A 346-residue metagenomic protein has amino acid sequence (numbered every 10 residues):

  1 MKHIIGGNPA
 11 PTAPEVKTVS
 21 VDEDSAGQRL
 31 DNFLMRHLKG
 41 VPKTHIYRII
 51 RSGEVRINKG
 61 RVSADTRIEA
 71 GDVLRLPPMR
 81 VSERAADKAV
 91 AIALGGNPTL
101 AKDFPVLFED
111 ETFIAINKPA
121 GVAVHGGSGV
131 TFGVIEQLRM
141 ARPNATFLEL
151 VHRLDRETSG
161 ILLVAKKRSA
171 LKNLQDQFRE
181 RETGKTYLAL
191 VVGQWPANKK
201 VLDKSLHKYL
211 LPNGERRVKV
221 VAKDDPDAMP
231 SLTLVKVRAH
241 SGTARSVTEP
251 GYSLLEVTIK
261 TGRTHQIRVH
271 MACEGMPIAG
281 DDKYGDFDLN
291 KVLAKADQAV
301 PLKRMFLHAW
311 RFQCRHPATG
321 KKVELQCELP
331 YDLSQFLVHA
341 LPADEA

Functional and structural regions predicted by a protein language model:
M1-A346: RNA pseudouridine synthases
